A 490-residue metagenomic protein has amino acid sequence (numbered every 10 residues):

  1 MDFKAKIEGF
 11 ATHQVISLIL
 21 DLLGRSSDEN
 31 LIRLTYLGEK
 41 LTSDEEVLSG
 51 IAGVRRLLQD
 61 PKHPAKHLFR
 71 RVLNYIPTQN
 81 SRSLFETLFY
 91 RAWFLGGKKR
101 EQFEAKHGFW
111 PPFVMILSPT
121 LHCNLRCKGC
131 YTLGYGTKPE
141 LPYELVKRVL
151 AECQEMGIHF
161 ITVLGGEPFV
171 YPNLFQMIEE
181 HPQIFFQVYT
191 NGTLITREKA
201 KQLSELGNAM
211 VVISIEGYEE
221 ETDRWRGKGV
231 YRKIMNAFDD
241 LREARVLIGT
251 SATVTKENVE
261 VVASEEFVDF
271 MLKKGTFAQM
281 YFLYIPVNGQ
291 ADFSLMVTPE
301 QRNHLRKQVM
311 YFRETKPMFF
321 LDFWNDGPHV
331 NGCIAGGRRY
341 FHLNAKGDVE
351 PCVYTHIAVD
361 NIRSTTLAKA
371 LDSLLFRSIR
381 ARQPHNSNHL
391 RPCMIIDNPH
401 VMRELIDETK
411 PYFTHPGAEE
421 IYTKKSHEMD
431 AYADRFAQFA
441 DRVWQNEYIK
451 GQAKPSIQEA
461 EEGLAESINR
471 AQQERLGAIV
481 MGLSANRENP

Functional and structural regions predicted by a protein language model:
M1-R56, D223-G336, N344-K346, E350 (+3 more regions): Radical SAM enzyme [4Fe-4S]-AdoMet core and its adjacent flexible, acidic and glycine-rich loops/tails across
F3, I7, A11, L22 (+3 more regions): Flexible mid-to-C-terminal extensions adjoining Fe-S/redox cofactors in radical SAM and related proteins
I32-E198, G463: Conserved alpha-helical substructure of the radical SAM core
R91-P112, L321, G327, N361-R377: Short, charged low-complexity linear segments at domain edges
C123, C127-C130, C333, G347 (+2 more regions): Short cysteine clusters
L133-T137, Y218-E220, P286-G289: A short, flexible beta-alpha/helix-coil linker loop
Y143-V163, F169-L283: Radical SAM/AdoMet-radical enzyme domain recognition
